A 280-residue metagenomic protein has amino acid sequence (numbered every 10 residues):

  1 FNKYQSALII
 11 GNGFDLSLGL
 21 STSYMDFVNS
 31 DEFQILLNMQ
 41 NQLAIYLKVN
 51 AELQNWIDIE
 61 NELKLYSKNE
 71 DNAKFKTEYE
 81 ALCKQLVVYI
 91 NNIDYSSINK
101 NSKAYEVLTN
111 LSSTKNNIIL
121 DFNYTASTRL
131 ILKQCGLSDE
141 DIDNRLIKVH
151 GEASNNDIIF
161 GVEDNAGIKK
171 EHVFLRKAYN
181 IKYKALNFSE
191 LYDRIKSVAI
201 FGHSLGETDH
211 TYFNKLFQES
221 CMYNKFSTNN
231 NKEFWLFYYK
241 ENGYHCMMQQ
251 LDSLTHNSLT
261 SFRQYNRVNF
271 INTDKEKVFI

Functional and structural regions predicted by a protein language model:
F1-L8, N12-S197, H203-I280: Conserved catalytic-core helix/loop/strand module for nucleotide-ribose chemistry
